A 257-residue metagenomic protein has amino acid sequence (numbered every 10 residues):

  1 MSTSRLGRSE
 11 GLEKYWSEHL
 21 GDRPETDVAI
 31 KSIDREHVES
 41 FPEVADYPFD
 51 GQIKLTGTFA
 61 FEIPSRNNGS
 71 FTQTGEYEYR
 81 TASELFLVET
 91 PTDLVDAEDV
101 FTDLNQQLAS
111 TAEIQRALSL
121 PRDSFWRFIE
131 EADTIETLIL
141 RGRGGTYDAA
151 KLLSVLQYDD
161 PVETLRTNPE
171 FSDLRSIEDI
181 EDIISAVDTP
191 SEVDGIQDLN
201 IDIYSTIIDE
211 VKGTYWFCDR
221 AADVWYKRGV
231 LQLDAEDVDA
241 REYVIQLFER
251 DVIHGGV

Functional and structural regions predicted by a protein language model:
M1-E84, V95, D99-L165, E242-V257: Intrinsically disordered, low-complexity polar/charged tails and linkers
G7, I33, L120, Y147 (+4 more regions): Short coil/turn linker and secondary-structure boundary residues
W16, W126, Y215-W216, W225: A residue-identity detector for tryptophan
A45-N67, P190-A221: Amphipathic, interaction-prone secondary-structure segments
L85-F86, L231: Hydrophobic residues embedded in beta-strands of well-ordered beta-sheets
W126-T214: Aromatic/basic-lined ligand-recognition segments that form π-stacking hydrophobic pockets flanked by Lys/Arg to engage
W216-V257: C-terminal structured interaction module
